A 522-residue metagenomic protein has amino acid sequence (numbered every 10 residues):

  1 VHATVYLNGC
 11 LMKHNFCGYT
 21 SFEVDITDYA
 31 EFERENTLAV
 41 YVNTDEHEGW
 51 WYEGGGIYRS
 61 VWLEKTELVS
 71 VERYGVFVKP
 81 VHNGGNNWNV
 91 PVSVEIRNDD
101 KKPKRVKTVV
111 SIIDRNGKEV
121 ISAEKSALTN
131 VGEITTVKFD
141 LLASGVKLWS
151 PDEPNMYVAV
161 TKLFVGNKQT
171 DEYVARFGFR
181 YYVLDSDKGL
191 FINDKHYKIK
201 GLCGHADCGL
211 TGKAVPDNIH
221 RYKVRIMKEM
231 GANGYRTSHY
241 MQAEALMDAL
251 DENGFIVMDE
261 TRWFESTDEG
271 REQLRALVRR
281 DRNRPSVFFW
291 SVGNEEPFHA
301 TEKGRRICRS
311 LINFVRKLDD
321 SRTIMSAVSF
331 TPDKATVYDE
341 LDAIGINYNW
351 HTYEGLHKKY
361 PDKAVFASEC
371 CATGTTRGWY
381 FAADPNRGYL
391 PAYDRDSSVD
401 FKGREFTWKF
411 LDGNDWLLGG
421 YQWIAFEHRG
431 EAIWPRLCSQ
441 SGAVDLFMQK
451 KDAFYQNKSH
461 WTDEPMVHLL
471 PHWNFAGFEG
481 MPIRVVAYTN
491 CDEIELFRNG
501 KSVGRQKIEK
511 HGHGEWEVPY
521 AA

Functional and structural regions predicted by a protein language model:
V1-E23, T37, W51, E64 (+5 more regions): Active-site-adjacent substrate/metal-binding segments within catalytic domains of carbohydrate-active enzymes
V1-R73, D99-D100, I113-R115, M241-E244 (+3 more regions): Accessory beta-strand-rich segments of carbohydrate-active enzymes
A30-E35, P103, A143-V158: Short glycine/proline/serine/threonine-rich loop/turn segments at secondary-structure transition edges
E33, N87, N130-I134, G480 (+1 more regions): Solvent-exposed, conformationally flexible loop/turn segments
H47, L68, W88, D99 (+4 more regions): Substrate-binding clefts and catalytic carboxylate motifs of secreted carbohydrate-active enzymes
N87-L128, T135-V137, I483-R505: Beta-strand-rich binding/interaction modules
V328, P332-W350, A364: Aromatic- and acid-rich polysaccharide-binding/catalytic face of secreted or lumenal carbohydrate-active enzymes
